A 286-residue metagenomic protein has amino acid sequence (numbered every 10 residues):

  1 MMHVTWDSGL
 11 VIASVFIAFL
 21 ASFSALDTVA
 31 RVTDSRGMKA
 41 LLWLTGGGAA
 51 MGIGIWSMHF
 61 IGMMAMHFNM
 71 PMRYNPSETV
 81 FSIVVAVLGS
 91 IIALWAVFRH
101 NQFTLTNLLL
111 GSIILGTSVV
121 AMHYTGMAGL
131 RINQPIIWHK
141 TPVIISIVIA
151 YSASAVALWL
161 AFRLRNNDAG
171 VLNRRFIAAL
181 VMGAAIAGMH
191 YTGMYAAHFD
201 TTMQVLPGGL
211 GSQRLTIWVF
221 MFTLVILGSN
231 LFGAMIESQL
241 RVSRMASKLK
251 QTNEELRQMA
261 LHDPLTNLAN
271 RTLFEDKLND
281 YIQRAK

Functional and structural regions predicted by a protein language model:
M2-S22, M38-G129, T141-S152: Individual alpha-helical transmembrane segments in multi-pass integral membrane proteins
V29-G37, V97-T104, Q134, A161-A169 (+2 more regions): Membrane-interfacial segments
W43-G52, L105-L108, L115, L164-T192: Alpha-helical transmembrane segments of multi-pass integral membrane proteins
H67-N69, M127-I137, A197-M203: Interfacial helix-loop-helix junctions of multi-pass membrane proteins
A150-L172: Cytoplasmic juxtamembrane interface segments
L172-F176, G183-A246: N-terminal membrane insertion elements
I236, S243, K250, E254-R257 (+1 more regions): Signal-transmission coiled-coil "S-helix" linker that connects upstream sensory/regulatory modules
E254-D276, A285: Conserved nucleotide-binding and Mg2+-coordinating catalytic segments in signaling enzymes
